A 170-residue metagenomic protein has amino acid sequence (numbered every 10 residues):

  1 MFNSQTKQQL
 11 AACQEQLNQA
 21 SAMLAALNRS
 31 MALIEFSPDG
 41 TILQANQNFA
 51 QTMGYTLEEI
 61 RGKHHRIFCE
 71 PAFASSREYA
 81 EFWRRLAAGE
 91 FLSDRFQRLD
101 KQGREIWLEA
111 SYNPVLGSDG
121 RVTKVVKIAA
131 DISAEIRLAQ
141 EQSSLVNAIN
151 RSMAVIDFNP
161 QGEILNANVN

Functional and structural regions predicted by a protein language model:
T6-L10, S118-D119, T123-R151: Sensory coupling linkers of modular signal transduction proteins
Q8-Q14, N18, S76-S111, L116 (+2 more regions): Per-ARNT-Sim (PAS) sensory domains and their PAS-associated C-terminal
Q14-A45, Q140-N166: Sensory modules in modular signal-transduction proteins
M31-F36, I67-C69, W83, F96-R98 (+3 more regions): Aromatic/pi-system hotspot detector in well-structured domains
D39-T41, Q102, D119, Q161 (+1 more regions): Residue-level recognition of short loop/turn positions
F49-R61: PAS/PAS-like sensory domain cap-loop motif
A50-Q51, R66-I67, N170: Sensory helix hotspots in PAS and closely related PAS-like folds
R61-F73: PAS-family sensory/regulatory domains
